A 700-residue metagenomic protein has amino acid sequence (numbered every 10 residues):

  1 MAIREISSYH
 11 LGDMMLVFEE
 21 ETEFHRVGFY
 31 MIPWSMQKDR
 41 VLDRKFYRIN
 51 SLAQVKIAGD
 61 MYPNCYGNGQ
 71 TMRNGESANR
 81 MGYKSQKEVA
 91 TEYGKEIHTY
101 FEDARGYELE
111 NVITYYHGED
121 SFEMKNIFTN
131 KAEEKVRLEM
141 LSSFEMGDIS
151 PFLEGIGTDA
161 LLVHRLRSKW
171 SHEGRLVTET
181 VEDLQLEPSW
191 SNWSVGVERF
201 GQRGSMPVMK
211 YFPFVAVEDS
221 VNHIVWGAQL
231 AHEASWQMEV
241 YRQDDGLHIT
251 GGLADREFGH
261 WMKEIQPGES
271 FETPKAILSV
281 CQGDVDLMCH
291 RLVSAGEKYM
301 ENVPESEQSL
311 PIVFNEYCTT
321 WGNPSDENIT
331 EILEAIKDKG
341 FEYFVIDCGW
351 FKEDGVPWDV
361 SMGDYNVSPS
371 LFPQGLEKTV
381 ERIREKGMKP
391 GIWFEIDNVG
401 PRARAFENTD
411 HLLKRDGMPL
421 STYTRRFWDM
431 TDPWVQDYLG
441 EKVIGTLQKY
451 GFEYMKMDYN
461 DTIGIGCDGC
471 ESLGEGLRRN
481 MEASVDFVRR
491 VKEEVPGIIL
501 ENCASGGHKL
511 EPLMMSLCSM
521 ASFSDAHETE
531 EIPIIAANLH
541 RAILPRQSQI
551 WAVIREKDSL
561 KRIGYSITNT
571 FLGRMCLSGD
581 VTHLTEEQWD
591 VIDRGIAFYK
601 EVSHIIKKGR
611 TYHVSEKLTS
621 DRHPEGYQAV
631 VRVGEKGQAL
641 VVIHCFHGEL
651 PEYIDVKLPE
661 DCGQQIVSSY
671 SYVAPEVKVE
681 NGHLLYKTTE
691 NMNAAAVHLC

Functional and structural regions predicted by a protein language model:
A2-Y241, G259, Y672-E676: Polysaccharide-binding surfaces and accessory modules of carbohydrate-active proteins
F122-N130, L500, Q638-F646: Short, well-ordered beta-strand segments enriched in hydrophobic/aromatic residues
N126, G268, F344, I383 (+5 more regions): Conserved, mostly hydrophobic/aromatic
F212-F214, T619-C662, A694-A696: Carbohydrate-binding surface patches
K263-Q282, M692-C700: Short Pro-Gly-centered flexible turn/kink motifs
E307-E441, Y454, I463-I465: Aromatic-lined carbohydrate-binding/catalytic grooves of carbohydrate-active enzymes
L371-G375, E407-G564, T568, L572-D590: Active-site neighborhood of glycoside hydrolase catalytic domains
P675-C700: C-terminal beta-strand-rich structural cap/linker in extracellular carbohydrate-active enzymes
